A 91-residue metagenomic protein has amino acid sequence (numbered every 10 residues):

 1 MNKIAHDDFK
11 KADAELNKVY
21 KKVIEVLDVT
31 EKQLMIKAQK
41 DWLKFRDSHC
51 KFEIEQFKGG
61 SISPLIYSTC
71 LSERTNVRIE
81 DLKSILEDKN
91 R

Functional and structural regions predicted by a protein language model:
M1-R91: N-terminal alpha-helical modules
